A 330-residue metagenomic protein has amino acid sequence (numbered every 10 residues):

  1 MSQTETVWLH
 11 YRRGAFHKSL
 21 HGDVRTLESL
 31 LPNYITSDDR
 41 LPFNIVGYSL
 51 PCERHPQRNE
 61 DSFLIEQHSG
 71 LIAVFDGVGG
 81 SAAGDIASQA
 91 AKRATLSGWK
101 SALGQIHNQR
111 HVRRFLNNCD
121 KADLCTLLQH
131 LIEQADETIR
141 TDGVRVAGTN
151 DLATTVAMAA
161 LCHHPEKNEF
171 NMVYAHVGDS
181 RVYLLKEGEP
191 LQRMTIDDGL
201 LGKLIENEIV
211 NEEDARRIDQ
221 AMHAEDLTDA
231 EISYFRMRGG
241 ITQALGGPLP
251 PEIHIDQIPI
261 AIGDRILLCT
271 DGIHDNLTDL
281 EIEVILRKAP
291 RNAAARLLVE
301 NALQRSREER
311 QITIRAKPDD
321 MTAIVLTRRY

Functional and structural regions predicted by a protein language model:
M1-Y330: PP2C/PPM-type serine/threonine phosphatase catalytic domain
